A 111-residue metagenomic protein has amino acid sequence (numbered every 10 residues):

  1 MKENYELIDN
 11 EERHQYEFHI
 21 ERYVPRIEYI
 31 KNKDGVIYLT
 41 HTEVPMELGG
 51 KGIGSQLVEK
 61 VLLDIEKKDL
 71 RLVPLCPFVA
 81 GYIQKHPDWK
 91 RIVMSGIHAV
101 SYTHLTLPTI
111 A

Functional and structural regions predicted by a protein language model:
K2-D34: N-terminal first-folded block
T42-G49: A short, internal acetyl-CoA/4′-phosphopantetheine-binding micro-motif in the GNAT/acyltransferase core
G50-V61: Conserved acetyl-CoA-binding loop-helix of GNAT-fold acetyltransferases
V61-K67, R91-I92: Short Lys/Arg-rich amphipathic alpha-helical segments
R71-G96: C-terminal structural segments of small proteins and small subunits
H104-A111: Single conserved hydrophobic/aromatic residue that forms the stacking wall/gate of nucleotide- or nucleobase-binding
